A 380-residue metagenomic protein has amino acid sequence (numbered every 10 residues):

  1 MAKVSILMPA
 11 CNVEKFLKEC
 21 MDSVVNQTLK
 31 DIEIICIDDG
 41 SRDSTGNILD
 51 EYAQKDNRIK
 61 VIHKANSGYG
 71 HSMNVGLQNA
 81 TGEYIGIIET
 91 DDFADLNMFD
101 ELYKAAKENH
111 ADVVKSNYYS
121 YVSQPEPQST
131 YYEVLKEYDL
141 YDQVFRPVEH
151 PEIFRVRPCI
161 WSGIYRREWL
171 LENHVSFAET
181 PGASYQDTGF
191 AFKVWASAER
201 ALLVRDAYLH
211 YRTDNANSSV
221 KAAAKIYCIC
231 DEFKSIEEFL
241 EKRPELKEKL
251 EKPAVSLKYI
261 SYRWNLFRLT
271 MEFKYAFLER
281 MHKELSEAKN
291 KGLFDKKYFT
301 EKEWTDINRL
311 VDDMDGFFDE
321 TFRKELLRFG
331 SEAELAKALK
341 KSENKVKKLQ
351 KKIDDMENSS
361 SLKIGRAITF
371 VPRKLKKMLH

Functional and structural regions predicted by a protein language model:
M1-V25: N-proximal low-complexity "stem/linker" segments adjacent to membrane-targeting elements
K15-K18, D43-E51, H63, F93 (+1 more regions): Acidic helix N-cap motif at the loop->helix transition within catalytic regions of sugar-transfer enzymes
D38-N47, S67, E89: A conserved acidic beta->alpha catalytic loop
G46-N79: Conserved donor nucleotide-binding strand/loop of the catalytic core
Y69, M73, T90-R205, L209-I226: Donor-binding/catalytic cores of nucleotide-activated saccharide and glycerol-phosphate transferases/polymerases
I85: Short aromatic/hydrophobic "clamp" motif used to bind/position activated sugar donors
D206-N215, V220-L246, W264, R268-L293: Catalytic core of nucleotide-sugar-dependent glycosyltransferases
D313-H380: Boundary detector for helix-to-coil junctions that initiate low-complexity/charged tails
